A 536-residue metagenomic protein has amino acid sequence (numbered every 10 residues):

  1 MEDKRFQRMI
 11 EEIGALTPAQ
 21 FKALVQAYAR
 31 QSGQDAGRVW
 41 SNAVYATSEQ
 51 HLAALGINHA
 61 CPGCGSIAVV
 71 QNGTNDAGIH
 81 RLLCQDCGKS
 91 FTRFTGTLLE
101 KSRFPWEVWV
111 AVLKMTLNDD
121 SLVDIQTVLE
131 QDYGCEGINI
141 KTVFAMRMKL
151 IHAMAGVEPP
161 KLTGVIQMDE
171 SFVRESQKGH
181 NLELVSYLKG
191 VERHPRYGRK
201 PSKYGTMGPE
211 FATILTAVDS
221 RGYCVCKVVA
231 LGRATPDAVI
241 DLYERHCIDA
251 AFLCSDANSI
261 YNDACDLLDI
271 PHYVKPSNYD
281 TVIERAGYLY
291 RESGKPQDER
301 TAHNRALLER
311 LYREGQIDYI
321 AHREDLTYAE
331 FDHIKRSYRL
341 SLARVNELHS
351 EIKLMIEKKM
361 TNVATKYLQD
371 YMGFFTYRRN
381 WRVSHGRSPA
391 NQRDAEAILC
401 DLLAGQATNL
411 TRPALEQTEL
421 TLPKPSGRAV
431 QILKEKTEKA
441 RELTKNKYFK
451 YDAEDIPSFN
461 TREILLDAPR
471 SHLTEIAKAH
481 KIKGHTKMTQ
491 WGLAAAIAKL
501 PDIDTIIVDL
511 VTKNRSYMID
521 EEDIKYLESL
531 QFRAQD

Functional and structural regions predicted by a protein language model:
M1-Y448, Q535: Residue-level recognition of single "structural anchor" positions that define or cap local secondary structure
R441-D536: Basic helix-extension-helix modules of the SAP/HeH family
